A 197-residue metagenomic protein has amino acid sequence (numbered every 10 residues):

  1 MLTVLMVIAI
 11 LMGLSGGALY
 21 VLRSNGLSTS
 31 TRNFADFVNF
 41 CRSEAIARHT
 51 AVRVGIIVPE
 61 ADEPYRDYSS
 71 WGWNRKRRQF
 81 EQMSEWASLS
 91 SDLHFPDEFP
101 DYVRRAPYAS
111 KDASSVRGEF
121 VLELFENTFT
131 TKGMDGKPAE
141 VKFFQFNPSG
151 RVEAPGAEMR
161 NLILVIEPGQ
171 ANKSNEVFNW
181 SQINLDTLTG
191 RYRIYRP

Functional and structural regions predicted by a protein language model:
M1-M6: N-terminal signal-anchor/signal peptide hydrophobic helix marking the start of the first transmembrane segment
I10-N39, S43, A51, I56-P197: N-terminal helix-rich module
